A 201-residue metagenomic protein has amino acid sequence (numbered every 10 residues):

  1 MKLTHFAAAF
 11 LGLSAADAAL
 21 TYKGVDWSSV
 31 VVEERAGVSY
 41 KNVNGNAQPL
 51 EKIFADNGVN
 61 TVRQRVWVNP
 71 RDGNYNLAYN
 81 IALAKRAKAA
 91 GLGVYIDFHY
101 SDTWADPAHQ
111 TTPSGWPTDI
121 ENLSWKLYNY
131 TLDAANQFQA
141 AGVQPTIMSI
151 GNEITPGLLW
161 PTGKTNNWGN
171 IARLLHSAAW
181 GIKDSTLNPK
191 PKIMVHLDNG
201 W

Functional and structural regions predicted by a protein language model:
M1-A19: Fungal secretory targeting signals
K2, R63-R65, K183: Basic side chains
L3, A19, D56, A140-G142: Alpha-helix termination/capping residues and helix-transition junctions
A19-G93, H99-L127, D133: N-terminal substrate-binding region of glycoside hydrolase catalytic domains
N76-A78, D106-W201: Active-site cleft segment of glycoside hydrolase catalytic domains centered on the general acid/base Glu
